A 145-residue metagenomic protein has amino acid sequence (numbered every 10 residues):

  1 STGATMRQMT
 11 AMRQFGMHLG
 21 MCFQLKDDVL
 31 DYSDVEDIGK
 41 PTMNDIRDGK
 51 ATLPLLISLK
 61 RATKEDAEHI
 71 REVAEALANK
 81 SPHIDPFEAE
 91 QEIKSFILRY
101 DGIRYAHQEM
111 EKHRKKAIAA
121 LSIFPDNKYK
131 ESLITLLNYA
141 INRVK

Functional and structural regions predicted by a protein language model:
S1-K145: All-alpha prenyltransferase/terpene-synthase fold signal
